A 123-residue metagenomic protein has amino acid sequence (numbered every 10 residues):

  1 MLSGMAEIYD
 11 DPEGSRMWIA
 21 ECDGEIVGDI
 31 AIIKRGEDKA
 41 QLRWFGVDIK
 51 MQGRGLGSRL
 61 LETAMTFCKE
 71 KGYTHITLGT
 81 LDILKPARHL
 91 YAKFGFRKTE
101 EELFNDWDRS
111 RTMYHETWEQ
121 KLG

Functional and structural regions predicted by a protein language model:
M1-R43, D48, L61-T63, E101-F104 (+1 more regions): Acetyl-CoA-dependent GNAT
K34, D48-R54, D82-I83: Active-site acidic-Proline motif in GNAT/NAT acetyltransferases
D38, R54, E70-T74: Short coil/turn segments at alpha/beta junctions that flank glycine-rich nucleotide-binding fingerprints
G53, T66-E70, R97: Conserved amphipathic alpha-helical interaction elements at protein-protein interfaces in regulatory, energy-coupling
R59-I76, L90: Conserved acyl-CoA
T74-T77, L81-G123: C-terminal "cap" of GNAT-fold acetyltransferases
